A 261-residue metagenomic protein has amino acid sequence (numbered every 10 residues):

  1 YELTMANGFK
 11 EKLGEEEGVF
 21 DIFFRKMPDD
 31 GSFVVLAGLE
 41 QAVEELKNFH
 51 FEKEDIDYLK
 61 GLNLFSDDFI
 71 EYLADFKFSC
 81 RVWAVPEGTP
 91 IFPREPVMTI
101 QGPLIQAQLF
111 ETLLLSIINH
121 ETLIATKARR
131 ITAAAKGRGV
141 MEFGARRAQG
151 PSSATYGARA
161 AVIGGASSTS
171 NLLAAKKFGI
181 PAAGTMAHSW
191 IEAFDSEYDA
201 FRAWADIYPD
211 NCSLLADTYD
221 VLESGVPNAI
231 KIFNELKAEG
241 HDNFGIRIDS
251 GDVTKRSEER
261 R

Functional and structural regions predicted by a protein language model:
Y1-Y208, K237, D242: Ordered alpha/beta subdomains of enzyme catalytic regions
K136, S250-K255: Short, conserved secondary-structure transition motifs
S213-Y219, F244-D252: Catalytic beta/alpha-barrel core
S224, K255-R256: Residues that form or flank phosphate/diphosphate-binding pockets in enzymes that use nucleotide phosphates
N228: Short basic (Lys/Arg) and small-residue
I232-L236: Alpha-helical structural signal in soluble globular domains
E259-R260: Conserved small/polar residues in nucleotide/adenosyl-binding loops
